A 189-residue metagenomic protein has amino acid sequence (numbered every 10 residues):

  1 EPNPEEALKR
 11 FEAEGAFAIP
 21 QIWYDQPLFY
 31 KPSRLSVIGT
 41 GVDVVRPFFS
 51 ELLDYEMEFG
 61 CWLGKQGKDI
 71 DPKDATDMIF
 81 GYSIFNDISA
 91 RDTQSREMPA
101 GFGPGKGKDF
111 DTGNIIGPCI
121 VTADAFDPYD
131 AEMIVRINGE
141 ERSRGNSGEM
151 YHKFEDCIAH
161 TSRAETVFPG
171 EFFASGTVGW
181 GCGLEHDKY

Functional and structural regions predicted by a protein language model:
E1-I137, E141: Active-site microenvironments in enzyme catalytic cores
N3, A18, G145-G148, F168 (+1 more regions): Extended interaction regions within the primary functional domain
N86, E149, A174: Residues that line or immediately flank small-molecule/substrate-binding pockets and catalytic motifs
D92, S143, G181-G183: Flexible loop/turn segments at secondary-structure boundaries
A131-R163, Y189: A beta-strand-loop signature enriched in Asp, Gly, Thr, and Trp that corresponds to the sialidase/neuraminidase Asp-box
K153-Y189: A conserved acidic, glycine/proline-rich C-terminal tail/linker
